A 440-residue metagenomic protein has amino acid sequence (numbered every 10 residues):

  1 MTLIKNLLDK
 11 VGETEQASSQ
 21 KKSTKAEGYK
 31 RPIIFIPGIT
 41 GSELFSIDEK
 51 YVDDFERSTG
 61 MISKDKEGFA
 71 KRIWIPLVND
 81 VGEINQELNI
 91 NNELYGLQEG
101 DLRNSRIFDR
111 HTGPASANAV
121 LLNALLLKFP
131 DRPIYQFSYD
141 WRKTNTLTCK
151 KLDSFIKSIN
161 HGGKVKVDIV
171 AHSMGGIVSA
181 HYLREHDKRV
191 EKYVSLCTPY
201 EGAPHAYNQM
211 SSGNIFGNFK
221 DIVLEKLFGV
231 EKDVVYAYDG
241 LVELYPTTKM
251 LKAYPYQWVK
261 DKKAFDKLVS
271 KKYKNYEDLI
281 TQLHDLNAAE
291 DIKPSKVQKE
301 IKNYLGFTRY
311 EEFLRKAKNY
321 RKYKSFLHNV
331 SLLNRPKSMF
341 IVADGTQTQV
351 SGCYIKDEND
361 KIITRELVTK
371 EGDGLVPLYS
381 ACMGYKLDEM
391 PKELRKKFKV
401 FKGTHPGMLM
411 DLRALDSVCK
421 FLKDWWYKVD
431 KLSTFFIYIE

Functional and structural regions predicted by a protein language model:
M1-E231, A237-D239, L244-P246, M250-S270 (+3 more regions): N-terminal non-catalytic accessory region
Y276-E440: C-terminal subdomain of alpha/beta-hydrolase-fold enzymes, centered on the catalytic histidine and its supporting
